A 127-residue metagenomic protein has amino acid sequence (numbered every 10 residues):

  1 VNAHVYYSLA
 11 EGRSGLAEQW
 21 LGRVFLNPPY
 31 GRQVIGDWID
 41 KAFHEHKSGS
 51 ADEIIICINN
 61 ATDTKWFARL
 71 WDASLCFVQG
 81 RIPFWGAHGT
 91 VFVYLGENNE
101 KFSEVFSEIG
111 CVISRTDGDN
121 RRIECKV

Functional and structural regions predicted by a protein language model:
V1-V127: Class I S-adenosyl-L-methionine-dependent methyltransferase catalytic core
